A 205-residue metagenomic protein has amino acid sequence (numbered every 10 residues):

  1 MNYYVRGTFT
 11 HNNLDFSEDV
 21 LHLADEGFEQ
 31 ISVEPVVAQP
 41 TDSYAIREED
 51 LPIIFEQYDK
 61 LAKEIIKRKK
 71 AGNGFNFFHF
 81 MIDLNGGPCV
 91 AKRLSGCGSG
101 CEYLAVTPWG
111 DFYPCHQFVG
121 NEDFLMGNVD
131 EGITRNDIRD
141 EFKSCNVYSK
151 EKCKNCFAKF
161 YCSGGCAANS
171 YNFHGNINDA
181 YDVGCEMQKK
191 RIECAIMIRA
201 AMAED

Functional and structural regions predicted by a protein language model:
M1-Y103, T107, G120-L125: Radical SAM enzyme [4Fe-4S]-AdoMet core and its adjacent flexible, acidic and glycine-rich loops/tails across
Y4, K60, W109, K152-N155 (+1 more regions): Generic detector of isolated residues embedded in canonical secondary-structure elements
V119-D205: Flexible mid-to-C-terminal extensions adjoining Fe-S/redox cofactors in radical SAM and related proteins
